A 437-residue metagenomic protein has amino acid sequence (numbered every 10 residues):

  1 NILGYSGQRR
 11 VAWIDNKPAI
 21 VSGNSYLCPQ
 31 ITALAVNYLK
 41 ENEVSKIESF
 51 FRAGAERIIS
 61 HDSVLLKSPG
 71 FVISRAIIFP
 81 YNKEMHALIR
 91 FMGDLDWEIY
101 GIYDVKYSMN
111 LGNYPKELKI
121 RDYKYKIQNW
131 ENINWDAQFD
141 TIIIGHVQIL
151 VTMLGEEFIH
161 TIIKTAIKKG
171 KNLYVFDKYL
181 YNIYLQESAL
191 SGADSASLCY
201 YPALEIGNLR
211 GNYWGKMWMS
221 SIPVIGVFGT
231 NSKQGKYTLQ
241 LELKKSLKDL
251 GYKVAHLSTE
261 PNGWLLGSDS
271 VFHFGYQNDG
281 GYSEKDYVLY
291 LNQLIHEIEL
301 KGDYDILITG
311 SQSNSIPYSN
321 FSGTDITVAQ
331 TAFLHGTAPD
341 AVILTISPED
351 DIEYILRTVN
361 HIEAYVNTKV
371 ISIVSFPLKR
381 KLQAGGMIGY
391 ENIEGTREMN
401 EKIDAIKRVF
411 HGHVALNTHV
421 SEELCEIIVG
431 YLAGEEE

Functional and structural regions predicted by a protein language model:
N1, K40-P69: C-terminal subdomain of the subtilisin-like protease fold in secreted/lumenal serine endopeptidases
N1-K40: Extracellular S/T/G-rich loop segment that most often corresponds to the catalytic His/Ser-adjacent loop
K67-C199, V374-K379, M387-I393, R408-A415 (+1 more regions): Long, basic/Gly/Ser/Thr-rich N-terminal segments that mediate initial subcellular attachment or targeting
V175-S195, V288-E297, I306, S311-R408: Conserved catalytic-core segment of NTP-binding enzymes
V175-Y179, V227-Q234, N278-Y282: Flexible, glycine/proline-enriched loop segments at strand-loop-helix junctions that form or flank small-ligand binding
D194-N212: N-terminal pre-Walker A segment at the start of P-loop NTPase domains
R210-L257, I355: Walker A (P-loop) phosphate-binding motif
V224, E242-K285, H361-V366, G385-Y390: N-terminal phosphate/diphosphate-binding loop that engages ATP/GTP or pyrophosphate donors across diverse enzyme folds
